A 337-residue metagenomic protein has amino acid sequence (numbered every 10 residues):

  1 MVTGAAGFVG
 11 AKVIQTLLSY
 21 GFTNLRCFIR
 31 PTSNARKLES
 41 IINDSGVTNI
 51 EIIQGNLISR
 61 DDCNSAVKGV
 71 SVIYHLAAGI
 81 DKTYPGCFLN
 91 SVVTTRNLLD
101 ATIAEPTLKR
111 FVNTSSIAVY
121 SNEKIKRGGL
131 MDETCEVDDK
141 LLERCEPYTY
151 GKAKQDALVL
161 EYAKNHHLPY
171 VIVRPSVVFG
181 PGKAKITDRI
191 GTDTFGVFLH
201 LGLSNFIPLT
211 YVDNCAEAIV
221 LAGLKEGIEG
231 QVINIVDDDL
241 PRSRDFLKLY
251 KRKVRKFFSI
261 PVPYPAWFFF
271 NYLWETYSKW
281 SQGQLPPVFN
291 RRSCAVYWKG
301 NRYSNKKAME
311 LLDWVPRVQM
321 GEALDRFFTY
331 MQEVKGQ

Functional and structural regions predicted by a protein language model:
M1-T23: N-terminal Rossmann NAD(P)H-binding glycine-rich loop of SDR-like oxidoreductase domains
D44-V93, N122: NAD(P)H-binding glycine-rich loop region in Rossmannoid oxidoreductase-like domains and their noncatalytic homologs
V93, N97-P147: Conserved Rossmann-fold NAD(P)-dependent oxidoreductase catalytic core, especially the SDR/UDP-sugar
L142-V171: Active-site Tyr-X1-5-Lys
A153, H166-L168, F179-R189, L221-I233 (+1 more regions): Glycine/proline-rich active-site loop of Rossmann-fold NAD(P)-dependent oxidoreductases
A163-N214, Y250: NAD(P)-dependent short-chain dehydrogenase/reductase
L221-V288, N305, D325-F328: Mid/C-terminal beta-alpha module of Rossmann-like enzyme folds, strongest in SDR-family dehydrogenases/epimerases
Y303-L311, V315-Q337: Amphipathic terminal alpha-helices
